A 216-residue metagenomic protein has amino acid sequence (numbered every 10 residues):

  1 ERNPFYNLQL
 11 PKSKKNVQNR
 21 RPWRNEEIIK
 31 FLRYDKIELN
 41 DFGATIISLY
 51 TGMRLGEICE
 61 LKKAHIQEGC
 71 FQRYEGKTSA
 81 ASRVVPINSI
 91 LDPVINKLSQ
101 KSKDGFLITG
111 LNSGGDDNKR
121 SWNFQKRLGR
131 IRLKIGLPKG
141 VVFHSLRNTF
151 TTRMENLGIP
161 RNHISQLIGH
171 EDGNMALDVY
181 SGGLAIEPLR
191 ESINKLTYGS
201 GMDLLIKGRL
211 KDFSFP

Functional and structural regions predicted by a protein language model:
E1-P4, Q100: Proline-centered turn/helix-capping motifs that create local helix->coil transitions or kinks
N3-L55, C59, R147: Basic, Lys/Arg- and aromatic-enriched nucleic-acid-binding interface segment
Y6-K12, E27, T51, E60-K97 (+1 more regions): Conserved tyrosine-mediated DNA breakage-rejoining catalytic core shared by Y-recombinases
K14, P22, E75-A80, I168-Y198: Catalytic-site neighborhood detector that most strongly recognizes the C-terminal catalytic loop/helix of tyrosine
I46, Y50, G56-E57, S145-E171: C-terminal catalytic core of tyrosine-transesterase DNA break-rejoin enzymes
H65-E68, P138, I159-V179, G201-D212: Short, polar N-cap/turn motifs at the start of nucleic acid-interacting alpha helices
N88-P138: Active-site/catalytic core of tyrosine-dependent DNA strand-transfer enzymes
K97, K101-D104, G110-G115, N174-M175 (+1 more regions): C-terminal secondary-structure termini that scaffold catalytic or DNA-interacting sites
